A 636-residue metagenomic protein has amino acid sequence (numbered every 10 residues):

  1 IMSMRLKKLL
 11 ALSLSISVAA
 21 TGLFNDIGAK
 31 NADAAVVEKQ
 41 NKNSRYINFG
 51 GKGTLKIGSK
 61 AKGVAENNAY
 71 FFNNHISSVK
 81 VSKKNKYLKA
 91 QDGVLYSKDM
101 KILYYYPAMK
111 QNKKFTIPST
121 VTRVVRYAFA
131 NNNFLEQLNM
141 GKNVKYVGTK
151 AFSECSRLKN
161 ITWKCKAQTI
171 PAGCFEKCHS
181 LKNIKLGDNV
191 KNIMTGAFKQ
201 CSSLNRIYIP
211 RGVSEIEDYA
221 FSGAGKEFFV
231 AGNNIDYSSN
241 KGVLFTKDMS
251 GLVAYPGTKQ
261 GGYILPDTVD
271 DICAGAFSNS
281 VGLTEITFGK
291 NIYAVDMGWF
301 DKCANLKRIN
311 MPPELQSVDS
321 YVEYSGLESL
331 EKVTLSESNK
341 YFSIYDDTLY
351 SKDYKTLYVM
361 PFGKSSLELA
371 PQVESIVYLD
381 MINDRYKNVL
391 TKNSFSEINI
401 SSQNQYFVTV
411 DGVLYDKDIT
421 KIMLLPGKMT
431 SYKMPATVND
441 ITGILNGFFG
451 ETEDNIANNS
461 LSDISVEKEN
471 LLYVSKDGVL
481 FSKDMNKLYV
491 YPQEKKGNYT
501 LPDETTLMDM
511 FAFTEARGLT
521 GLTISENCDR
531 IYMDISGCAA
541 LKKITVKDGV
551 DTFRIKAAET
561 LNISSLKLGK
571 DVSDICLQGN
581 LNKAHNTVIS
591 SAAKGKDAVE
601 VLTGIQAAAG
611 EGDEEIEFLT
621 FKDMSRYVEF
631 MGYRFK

Functional and structural regions predicted by a protein language model:
I1-M2: Short, Lys/Arg-enriched N-terminal segments with co-localized hydrophobic residues within the first ~10-30 amino acids
K7-A19: Sec-dependent N-terminal signal peptides
A20-V36: Sec-dependent signal peptide cleavage junction
A35-K42, F49-G63, N73-G93, K98-K101 (+23 more regions): Structural signature of tandem-repeat unit edges
N68: Polybasic, positively charged surfaces/segments
V125-A128, G148-A151, P171-C174, M194-A197 (+6 more regions): Consensus positions within tandem repeat domains that build extended binding/scaffold surfaces
S351, S482: P-loop NTPase catalytic core of nucleic-acid-dependent motor ATPases
F630-F635: Short, low-complexity, Pro/Ser/Thr/Gly-rich segments in the mature regions of secreted, periplasmic
